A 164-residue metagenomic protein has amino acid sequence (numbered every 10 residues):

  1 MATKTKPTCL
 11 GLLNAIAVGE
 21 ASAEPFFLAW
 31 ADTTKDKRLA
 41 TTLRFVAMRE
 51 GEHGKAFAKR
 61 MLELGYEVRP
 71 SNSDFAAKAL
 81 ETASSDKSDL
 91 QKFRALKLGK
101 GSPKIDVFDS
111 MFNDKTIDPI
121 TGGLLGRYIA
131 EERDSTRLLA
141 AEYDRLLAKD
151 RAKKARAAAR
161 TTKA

Functional and structural regions predicted by a protein language model:
M1-A164: Iron-associated oxidoreductase/ferritin-like identity signal
